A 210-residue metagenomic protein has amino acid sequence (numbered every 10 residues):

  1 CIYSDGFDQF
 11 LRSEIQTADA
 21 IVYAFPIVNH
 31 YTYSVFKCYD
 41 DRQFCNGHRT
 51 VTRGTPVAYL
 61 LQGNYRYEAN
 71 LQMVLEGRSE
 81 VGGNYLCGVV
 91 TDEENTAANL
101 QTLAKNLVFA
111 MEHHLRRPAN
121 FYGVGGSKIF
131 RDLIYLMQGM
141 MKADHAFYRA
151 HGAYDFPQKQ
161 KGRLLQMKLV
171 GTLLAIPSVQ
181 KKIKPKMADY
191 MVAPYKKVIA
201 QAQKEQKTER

Functional and structural regions predicted by a protein language model:
I2-G82: Helix-loop-strand module that forms the ligand-binding subsite of alpha/beta enzymes
N84-R210: Glycine-rich phosphate/pyrophosphate-binding loop and the adjoining helix
